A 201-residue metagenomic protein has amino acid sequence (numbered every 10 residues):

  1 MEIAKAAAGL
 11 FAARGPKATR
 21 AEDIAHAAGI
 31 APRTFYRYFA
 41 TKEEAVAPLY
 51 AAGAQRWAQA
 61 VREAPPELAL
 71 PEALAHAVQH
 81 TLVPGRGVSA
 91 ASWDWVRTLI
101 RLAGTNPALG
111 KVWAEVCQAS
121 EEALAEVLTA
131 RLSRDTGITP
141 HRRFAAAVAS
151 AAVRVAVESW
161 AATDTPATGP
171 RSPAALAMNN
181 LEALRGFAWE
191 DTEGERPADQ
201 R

Functional and structural regions predicted by a protein language model:
M1-A8, Q55, V61-R62, R101-G104 (+1 more regions): A short, Lys/Arg-enriched amphipathic alpha-helix from helix-turn-helix/homeodomain DNA-binding modules
M1-R14, A18-I30: Basic, helix-initiating cap at the start of DNA-binding domains
R14-P16, G29, Y36-V46, A52: HTH DNA-binding helix-turn interface
P48, Q55-T98: Hydrophobic alpha-helical connector segments
G53, L74, V78, V116-S120 (+1 more regions): Hydrophobic/aromatic residues within well-ordered alpha-helical segments
P107-L132, R143-A147: Amphipathic alpha-helical packing segments from all-alpha helical-bundle domains
E126, A130, E158-R201: C-terminal peripheral helix-coil segments that are non-catalytic and often amphipathic
